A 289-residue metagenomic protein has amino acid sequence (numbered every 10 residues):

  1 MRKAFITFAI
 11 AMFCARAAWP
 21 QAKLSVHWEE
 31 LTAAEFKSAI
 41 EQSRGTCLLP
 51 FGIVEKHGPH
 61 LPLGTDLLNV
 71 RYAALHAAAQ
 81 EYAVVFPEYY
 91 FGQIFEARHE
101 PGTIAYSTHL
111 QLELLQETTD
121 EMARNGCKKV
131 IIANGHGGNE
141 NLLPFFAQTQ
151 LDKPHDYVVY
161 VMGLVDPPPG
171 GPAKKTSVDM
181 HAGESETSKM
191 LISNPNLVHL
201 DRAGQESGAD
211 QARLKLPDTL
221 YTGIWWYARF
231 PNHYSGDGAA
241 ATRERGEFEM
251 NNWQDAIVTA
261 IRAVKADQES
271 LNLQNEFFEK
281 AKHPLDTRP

Functional and structural regions predicted by a protein language model:
A4-F13: Sec-dependent N-terminal signal peptides
A15-A17: N-terminal signal peptide c-region/cleavage motif recognized by signal peptidases
Q21-H109, E113-K129, G137-P289: Extended, histidine- and acidic-residue-enriched regions that form the cofactor-binding/catalytic faces
